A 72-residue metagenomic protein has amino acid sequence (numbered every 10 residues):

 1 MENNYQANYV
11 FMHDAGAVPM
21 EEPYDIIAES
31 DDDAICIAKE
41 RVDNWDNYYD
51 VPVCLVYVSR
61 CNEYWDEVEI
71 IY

Functional and structural regions predicted by a protein language model:
M1, A34-A38, C54-V56: Alpha-helical interaction segments
M1-E21: Short aromatic-glycine-(Arg/Gly/Cys) micro-motifs in beta-strand/loop hairpins
M1-N4, D32, Y49, I70: Intrinsic low-complexity, intrinsically disordered segments enriched in polar/basic residues
N4-V10, I27-E29, Y57-N62: Secondary-structure boundary/capping motif
A17-E22, Y64-V68: Surface-exposed loop/edge segments in extracytoplasmic proteins
V18-D32: A short, exposed loop/beta-hairpin motif centered on an aromatic-Gly-Thr core
E29-D50: A short, charged, amphipathic alpha-helix used as a generic interaction element across diverse proteins
D43-Y72: Short, mixed-charge low-complexity intrinsically disordered segments
